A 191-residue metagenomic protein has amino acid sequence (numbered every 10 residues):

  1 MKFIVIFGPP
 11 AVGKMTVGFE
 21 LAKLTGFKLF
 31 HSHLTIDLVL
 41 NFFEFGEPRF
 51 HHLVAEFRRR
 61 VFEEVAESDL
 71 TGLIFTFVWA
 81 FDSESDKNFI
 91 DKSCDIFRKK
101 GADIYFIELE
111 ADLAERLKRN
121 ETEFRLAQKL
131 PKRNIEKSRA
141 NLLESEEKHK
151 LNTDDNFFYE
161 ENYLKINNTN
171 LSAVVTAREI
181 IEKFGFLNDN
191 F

Functional and structural regions predicted by a protein language model:
I6: Hydrophobic anchor at the beta1->P-loop junction of P-loop NTPases
P9: P-loop (Walker A) phosphate-binding loop of NTP-binding proteins
K14: Conserved lysine of the Walker
F19-E63: Conserved substrate/cofactor phosphate-moiety recognition/catalytic segment in nucleotide-dependent phosphotransferases
L53-F106: Glycine-rich phosphate-binding loop used to anchor ATP phosphates in small-molecule kinases, encompassing both
R58, F62, A173-I181: Short, amphipathic alpha-helical "lid/cap" segments that border enzyme active or binding sites
R98-E121, I166: Conserved phosphate-donor/acceptor-positioning beta-strand/loop module used by diverse small-molecule
T122-V175: Small-molecule kinase domains that catalyze NTP-dependent phosphoryl transfer to phosphate-bearing small molecules
